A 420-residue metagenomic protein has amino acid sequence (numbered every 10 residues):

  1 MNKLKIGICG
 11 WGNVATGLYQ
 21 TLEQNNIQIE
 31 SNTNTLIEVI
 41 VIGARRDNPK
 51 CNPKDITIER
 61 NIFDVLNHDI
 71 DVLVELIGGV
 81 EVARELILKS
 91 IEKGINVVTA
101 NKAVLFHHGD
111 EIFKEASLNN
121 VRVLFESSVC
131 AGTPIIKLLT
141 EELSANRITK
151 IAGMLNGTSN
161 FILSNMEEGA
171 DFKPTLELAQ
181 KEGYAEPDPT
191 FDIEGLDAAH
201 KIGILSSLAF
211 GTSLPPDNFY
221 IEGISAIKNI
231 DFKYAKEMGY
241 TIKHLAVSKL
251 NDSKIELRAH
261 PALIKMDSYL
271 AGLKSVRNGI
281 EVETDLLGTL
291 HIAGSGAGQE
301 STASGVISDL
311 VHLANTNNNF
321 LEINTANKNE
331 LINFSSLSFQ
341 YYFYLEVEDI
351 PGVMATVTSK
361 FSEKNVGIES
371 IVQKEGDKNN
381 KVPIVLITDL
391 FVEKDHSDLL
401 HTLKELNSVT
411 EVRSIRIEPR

Functional and structural regions predicted by a protein language model:
W11: Glycine-rich Rossmann-fold phosphate-binding loop(s) that bind the pyrophosphate of adenine dinucleotide cofactors
A15-T16: N-terminal Rossmann-fold NAD(P) dinucleotide-binding loop
Q24-C51: NAD(P)-binding Rossmann-fold cofactor-contacting core
I62-A100: Rossmann-fold NAD(P) dinucleotide-binding segment
R84-K89, K102-A131, I136-L139: Rossmann-fold NAD(P)-binding glycine/threonine-rich loop
I148-M166, L178, G183-T190, H244 (+2 more regions): Catalytic, metal-anchored helix/loop core of enzyme active sites in primary metabolism
N165, P174-G272, R277-G279: Substrate-binding/catalytic subdomain of NAD(P)-dependent oxidoreductase enzymes
L310-R420: A conserved regulatory-domain signal marking ACT and ACT-like small-molecule sensing domains and adjacent regulatory
